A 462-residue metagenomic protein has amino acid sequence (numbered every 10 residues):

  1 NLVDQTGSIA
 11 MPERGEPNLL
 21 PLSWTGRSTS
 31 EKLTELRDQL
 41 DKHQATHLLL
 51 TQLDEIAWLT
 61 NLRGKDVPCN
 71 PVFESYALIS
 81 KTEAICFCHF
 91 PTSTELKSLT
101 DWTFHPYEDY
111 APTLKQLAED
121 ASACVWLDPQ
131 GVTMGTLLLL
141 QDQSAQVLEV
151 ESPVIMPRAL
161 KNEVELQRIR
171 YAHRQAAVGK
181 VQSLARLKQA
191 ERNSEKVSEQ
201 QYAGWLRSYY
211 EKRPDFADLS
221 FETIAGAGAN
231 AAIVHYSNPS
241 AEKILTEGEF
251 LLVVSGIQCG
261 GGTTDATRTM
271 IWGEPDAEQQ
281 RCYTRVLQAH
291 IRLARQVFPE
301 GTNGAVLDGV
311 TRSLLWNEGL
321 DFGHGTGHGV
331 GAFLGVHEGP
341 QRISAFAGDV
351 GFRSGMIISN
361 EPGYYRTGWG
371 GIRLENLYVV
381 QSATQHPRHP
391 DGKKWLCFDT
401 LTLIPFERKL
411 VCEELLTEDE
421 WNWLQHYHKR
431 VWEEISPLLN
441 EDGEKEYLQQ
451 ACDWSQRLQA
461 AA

Functional and structural regions predicted by a protein language model:
N1-A462: Active-site neighborhoods and metal-handling regions in enzymes and metal-associated proteins
